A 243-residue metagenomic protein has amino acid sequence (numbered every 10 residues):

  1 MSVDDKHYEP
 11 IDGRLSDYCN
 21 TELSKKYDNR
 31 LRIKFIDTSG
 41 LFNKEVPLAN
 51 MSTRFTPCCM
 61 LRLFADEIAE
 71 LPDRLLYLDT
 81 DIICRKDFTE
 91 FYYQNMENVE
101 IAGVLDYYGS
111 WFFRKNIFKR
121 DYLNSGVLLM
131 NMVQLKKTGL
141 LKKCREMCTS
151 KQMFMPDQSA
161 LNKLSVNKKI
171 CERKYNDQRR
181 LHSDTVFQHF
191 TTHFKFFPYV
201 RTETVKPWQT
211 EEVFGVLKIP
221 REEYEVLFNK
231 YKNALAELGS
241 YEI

Functional and structural regions predicted by a protein language model:
M1-K6, G103-V104: Short internal beta-strands
D4-E67: Active-site-proximal specificity loops/subdomain of glycosyltransferases
F35-L41, C58-Y108, Y122, L129-M130: GT-A fold catalytic core of metal-dependent nucleotide-sugar glycosyltransferases, centered on the diacidic
K44-V46, S110-K115, L181-H182, F197-Y199: Short, charged, surface-exposed secondary-structure boundary motifs
E45-T56, K115-K119, T185-H189: Short, surface-exposed amphipathic charged segments that create phosphate/polyanion-binding patches used for binding
T53, F113-K119, K143-Q152: Active-site rim elements
V104, F112-L123, V127-M130, H189-T191: ER/Golgi luminal nucleotide-sugar-dependent glycosyltransferases, focusing on the catalytic module
S125, M130-I243: A glycosyltransferase accessory/donor-loop signature
